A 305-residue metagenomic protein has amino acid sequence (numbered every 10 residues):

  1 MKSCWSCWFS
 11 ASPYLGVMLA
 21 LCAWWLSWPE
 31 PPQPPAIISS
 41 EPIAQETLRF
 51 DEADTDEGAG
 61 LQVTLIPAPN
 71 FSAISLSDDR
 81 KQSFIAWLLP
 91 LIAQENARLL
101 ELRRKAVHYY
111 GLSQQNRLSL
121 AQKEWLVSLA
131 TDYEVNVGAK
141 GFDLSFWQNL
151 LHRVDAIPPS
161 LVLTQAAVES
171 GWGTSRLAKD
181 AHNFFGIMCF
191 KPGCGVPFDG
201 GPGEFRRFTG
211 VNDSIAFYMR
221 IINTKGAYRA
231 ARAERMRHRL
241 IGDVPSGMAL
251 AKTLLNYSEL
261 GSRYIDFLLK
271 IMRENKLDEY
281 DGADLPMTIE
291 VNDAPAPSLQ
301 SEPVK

Functional and structural regions predicted by a protein language model:
K2-T164, V168-K305: Catalytic cores of secreted/periplasmic lytic hydrolases that degrade extracellular macromolecules
